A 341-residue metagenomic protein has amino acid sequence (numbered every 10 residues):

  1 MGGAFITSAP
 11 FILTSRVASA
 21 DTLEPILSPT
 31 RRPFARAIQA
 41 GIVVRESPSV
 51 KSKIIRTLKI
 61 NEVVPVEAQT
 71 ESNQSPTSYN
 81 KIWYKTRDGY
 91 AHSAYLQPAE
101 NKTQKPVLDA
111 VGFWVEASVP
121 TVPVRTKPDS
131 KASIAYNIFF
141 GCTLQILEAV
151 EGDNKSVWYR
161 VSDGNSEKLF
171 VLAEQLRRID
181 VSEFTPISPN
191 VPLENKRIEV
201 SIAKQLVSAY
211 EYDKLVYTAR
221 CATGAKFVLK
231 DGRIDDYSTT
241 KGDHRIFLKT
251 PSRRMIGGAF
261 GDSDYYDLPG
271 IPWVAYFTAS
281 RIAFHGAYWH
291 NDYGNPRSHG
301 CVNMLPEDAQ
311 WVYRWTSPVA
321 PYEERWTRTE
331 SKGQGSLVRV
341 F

Functional and structural regions predicted by a protein language model:
M1-I6: N-terminal export leaders
F11-R31, N80-V119, R160-N195: Boundary regions of SH3-family modules and the immediately adjacent low-complexity/disordered segments in eukaryotic
A20, V50, I54-Q97, I138-R178: SH3/SH3-like beta-barrel superfamily modules
R32, Q39, K81, D88 (+9 more regions): Extracytoplasmic
A40-S49, P120-D129: Short, structured beta-strand/loop micro-motifs enriched in basic residues and often containing a Trp
P48-K53, K127-I134, R325: Short alpha-helix capping/helix-loop boundary micro-motifs
I134-N137, E148-K241: Cell wall/extracellular polymer interaction/catalysis modules
L193, F227-L229, I234-K241, L248 (+1 more regions): Exported/periplasmic cell-wall-interacting domains
